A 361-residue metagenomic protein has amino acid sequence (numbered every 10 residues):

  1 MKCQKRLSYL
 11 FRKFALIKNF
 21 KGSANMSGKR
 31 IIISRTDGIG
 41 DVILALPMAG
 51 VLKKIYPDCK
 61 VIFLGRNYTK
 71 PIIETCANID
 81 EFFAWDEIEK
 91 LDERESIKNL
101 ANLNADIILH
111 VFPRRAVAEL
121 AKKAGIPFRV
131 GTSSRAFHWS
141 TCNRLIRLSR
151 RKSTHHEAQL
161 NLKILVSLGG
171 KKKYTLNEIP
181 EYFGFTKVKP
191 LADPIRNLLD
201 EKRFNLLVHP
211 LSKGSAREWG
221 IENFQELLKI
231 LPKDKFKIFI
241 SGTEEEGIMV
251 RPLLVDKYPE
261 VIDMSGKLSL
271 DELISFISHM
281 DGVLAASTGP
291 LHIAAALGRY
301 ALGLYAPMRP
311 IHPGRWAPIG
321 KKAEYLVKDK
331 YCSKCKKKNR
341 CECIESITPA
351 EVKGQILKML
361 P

Functional and structural regions predicted by a protein language model:
M1-S27: Positively charged, low-complexity intrinsically disordered leader regions
K29-S153, E272-S275, G282: Active-site and donor-binding regions of nucleotide-sugar-utilizing enzymes
I32, K60-I62, V130, L207 (+3 more regions): A structural signal for isolated positions on well-ordered beta-strands in alpha/beta enzyme cores
W85, V111, T132, S241 (+3 more regions): Generic beta-sheet signal
R94-S96, I221-A306: Donor-binding and catalytic core of enzymes assembling or modifying cell-surface/extracellular glycoconjugates
G131-W139, N143-R147, D263-M264, A295-L360: Nucleotide-sugar donor-binding patch of glycosyltransferase catalytic domains
S133-R217: Mid-sequence helix-capping/hinge segment at a functional interface
T186-M249, P307-R309, P313: Active-site donor-nucleotide binding/catalytic segment of nucleotide-sugar enzymes
